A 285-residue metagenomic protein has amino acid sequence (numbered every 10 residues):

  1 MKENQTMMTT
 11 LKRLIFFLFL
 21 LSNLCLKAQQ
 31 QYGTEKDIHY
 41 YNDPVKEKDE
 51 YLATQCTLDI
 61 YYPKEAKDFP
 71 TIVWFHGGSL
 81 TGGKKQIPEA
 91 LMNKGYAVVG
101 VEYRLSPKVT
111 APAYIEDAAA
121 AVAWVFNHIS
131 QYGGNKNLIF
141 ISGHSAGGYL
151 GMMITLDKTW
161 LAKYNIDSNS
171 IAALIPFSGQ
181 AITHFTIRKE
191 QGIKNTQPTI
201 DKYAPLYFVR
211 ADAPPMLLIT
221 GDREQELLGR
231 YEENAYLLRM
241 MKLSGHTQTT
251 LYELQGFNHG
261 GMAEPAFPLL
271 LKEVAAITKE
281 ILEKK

Functional and structural regions predicted by a protein language model:
Q29-A66: N-terminal cap/lid segment of alpha/beta-hydrolase-fold proteins
D43, P176-F208: Mobile cap/lid helix-loop segments that gate and shape the active-site cleft of serine hydrolases
D68-G77: Short beta-strand element of the alpha/beta-hydrolase
K84-V101: Short amphipathic alpha-helix adjacent to the substrate-entry channel of hydrolases
T110-I129: Alpha/beta-hydrolase active-site loop
F126-K189: Primarily recognizes the serine-hydrolase "nucleophile elbow" in alpha/beta-hydrolase and SGNH/GDSL folds
L218-T220: Short beta-strand/loop motif that positions the catalytic acidic residue of the alpha/beta-hydrolase fold
L243-K285: C-terminal catalytic histidine-bearing segment of alpha/beta-hydrolase fold enzymes
